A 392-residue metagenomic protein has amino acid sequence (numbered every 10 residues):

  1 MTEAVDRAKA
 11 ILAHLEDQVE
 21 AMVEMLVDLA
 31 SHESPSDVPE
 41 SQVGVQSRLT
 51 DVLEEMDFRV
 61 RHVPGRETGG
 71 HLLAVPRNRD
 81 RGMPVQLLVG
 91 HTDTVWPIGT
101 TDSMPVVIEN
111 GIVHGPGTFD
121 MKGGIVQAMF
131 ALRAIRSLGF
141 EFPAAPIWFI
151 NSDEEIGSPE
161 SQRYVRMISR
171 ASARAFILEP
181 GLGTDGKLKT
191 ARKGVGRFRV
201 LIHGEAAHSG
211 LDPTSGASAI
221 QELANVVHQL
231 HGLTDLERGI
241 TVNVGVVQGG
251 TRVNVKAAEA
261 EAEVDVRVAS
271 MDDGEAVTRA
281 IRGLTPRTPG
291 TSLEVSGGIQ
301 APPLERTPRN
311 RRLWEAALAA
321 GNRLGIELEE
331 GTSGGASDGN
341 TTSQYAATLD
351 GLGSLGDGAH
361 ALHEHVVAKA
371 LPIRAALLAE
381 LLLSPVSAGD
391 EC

Functional and structural regions predicted by a protein language model:
M1-A10, D17, P64, W96 (+3 more regions): Metal-dependent amide/peptide-bond hydrolase catalytic core, centered on the "pita-bread" metallohydrolase fold
T2-P116, S137-F142, G339: Acidic/His- and Gly-rich active-site-bordering loop/insert found across diverse amide/peptide-bond hydrolases
R81, G99, E109-G111, A131-I147 (+2 more regions): Phosphate-handling active-site elements
V85-L87, V113, A173-I177, R199 (+1 more regions): Short glycine-aspartate micro-motif
V89-G90, F149-N151, F176-E179, L201-H203 (+1 more regions): Short beta-strand segments
V113-V126, E155, A217-I220, H365-P372: Short, conserved micro-motifs enriched in small and acidic residues
M121-A191, D390-C392: Acidic/histidine-rich catalytic neighborhood of metal-dependent amide-processing enzymes
